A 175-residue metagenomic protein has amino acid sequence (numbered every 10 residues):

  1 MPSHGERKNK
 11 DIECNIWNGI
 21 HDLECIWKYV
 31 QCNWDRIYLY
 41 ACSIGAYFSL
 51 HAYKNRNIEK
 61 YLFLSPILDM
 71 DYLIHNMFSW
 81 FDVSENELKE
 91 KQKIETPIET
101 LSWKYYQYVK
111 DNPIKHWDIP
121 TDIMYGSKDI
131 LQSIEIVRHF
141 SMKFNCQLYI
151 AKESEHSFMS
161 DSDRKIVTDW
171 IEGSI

Functional and structural regions predicted by a protein language model:
M1-N9: Conserved alpha/beta-hydrolase
N9-N15, F78: Short glycine-enriched, charge-decorated loop/helix-capping segments at active-site entrances that position
E13-C32: Alpha/beta-hydrolase active-site loop
V30-D35, W117: Glycine-rich phosphate-binding loop signature in dinucleotide/nucleotide-binding domains
R36-A41, L64: Short beta-strand immediately N-terminal to the catalytic nucleophile in serine-hydrolase-like folds
Y40-S49: Gly/Ala-rich beta-loop-alpha elbow adjacent to hydrolase catalytic centers
A52-Y53: Aromatic pocket-lining residues of Rossmann-like dinucleotide-binding sites
N57-H139, K143-I150, S154-F158, S162-S174: The alpha/beta-hydrolase serine catalytic core
